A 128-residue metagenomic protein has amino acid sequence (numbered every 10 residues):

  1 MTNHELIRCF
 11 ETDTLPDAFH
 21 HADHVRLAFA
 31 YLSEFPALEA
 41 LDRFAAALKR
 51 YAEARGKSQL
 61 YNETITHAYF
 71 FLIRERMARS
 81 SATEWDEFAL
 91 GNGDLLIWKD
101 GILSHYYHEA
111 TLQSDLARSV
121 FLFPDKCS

Functional and structural regions predicted by a protein language model:
M1-P16: Metal- and O2-centered redox machinery and metal/ROS homeostasis
H4, A54, G91: Sparse, context-dependent recognition of short Cys/His-centered cofactor- or disulfide-binding micro-motifs
D13-W85: Conserved, aromatic- and glycine-enriched, well-ordered alpha/beta core segments that occur as contiguous structural
N62-S128: A charged, amphipathic interaction segment
